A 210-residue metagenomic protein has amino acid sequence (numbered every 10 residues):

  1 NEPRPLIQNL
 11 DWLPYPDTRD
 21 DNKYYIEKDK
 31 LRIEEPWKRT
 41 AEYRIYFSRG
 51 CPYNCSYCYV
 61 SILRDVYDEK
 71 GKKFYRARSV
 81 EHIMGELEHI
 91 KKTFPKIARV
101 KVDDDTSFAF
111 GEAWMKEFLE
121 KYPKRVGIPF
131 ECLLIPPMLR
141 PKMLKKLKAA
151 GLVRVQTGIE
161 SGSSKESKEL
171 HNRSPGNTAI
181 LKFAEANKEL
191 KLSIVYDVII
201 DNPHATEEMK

Functional and structural regions predicted by a protein language model:
N1-L10: Glycine-rich beta-alpha loop elements in corrinoid/cobalamin-binding modules across cobalamin-dependent enzymes
R19-S193, I200-N202: Radical SAM [4Fe-4S] cluster-binding motif and immediate context
H204-K210: Active-site glycine- and acidic-residue-rich loops that bind and position anionic ligands or nucleotide-like cofactors
